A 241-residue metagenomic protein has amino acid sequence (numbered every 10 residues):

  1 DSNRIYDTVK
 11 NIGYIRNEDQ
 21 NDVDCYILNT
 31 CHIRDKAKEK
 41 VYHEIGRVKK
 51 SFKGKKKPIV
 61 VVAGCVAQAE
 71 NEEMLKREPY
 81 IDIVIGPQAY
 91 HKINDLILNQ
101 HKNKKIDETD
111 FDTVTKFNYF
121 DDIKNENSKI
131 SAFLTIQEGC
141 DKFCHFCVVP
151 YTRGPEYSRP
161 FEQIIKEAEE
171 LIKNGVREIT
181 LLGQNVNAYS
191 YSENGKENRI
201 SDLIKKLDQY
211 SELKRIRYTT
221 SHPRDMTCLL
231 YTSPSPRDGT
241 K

Functional and structural regions predicted by a protein language model:
D1-Y189, L229: Proteins enriched for Cys/Gly/acidic motifs involved in redox and nucleic-acid/cofactor modification
I27, N194-K196: Short low-complexity, flexible loop/linker segments enriched in glycine and/or proline with clustered acidic
Y42-E44, K196-D202: Charged helix-capping and loop-helix junction motifs
S192-N194, T227-L230: Distinct, well-ordered alpha-helical segments
I200-R215: Alpha-helix-loop-beta-strand connector modules within alpha/beta enzyme cores
R224: Flexible loop/N-cap segments at domain edges
Y231-K241: Single conserved hydrophobic/aromatic residue that forms the stacking wall/gate of nucleotide- or nucleobase-binding
